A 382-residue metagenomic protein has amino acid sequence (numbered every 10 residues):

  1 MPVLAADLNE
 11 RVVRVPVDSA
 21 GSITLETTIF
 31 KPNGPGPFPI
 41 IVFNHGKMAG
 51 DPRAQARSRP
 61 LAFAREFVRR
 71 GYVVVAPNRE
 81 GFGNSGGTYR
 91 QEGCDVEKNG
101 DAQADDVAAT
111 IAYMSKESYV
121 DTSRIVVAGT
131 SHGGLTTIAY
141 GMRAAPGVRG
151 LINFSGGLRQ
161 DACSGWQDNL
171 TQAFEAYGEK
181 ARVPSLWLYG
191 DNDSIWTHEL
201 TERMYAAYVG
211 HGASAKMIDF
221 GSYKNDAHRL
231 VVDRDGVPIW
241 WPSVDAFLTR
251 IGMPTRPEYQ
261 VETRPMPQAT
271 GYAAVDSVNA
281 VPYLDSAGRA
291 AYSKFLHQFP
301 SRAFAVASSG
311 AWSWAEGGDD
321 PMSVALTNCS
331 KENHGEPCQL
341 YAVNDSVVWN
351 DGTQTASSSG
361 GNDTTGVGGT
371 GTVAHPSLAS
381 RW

Functional and structural regions predicted by a protein language model:
L4-G34: N-terminal cap/lid segment of alpha/beta-hydrolase-fold proteins
P37-G46: Short beta-strand element of the alpha/beta-hydrolase
M48-P60, E66, A76-A102: Cap/lid segment of the alpha/beta-hydrolase catalytic domain
F82, R256-W382: Secreted/extracellular ectodomain signature
D95-E117: Alpha/beta-hydrolase active-site loop
Y119-S131: Alpha/beta-hydrolase fold nucleophile elbow
G150, G156-H211, K216: The feature captures the conserved acid-bearing segment of alpha/beta-hydrolase catalytic domains
H211-P267: C-terminal catalytic histidine-bearing segment of alpha/beta-hydrolase fold enzymes
